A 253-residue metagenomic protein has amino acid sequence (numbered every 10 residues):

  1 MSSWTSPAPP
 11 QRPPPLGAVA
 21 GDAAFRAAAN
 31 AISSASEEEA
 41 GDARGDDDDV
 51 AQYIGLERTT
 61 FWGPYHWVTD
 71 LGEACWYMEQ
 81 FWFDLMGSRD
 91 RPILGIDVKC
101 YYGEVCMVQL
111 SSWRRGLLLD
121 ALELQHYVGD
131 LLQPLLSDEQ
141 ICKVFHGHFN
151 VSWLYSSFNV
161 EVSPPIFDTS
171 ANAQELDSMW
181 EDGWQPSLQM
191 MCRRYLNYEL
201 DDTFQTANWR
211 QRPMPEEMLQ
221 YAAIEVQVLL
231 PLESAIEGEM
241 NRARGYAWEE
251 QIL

Functional and structural regions predicted by a protein language model:
M1-L94, V98, V128, R244: N-terminal accessory regions of nucleic-acid-interacting proteins
Y65-E239: Conserved DEDDh/DEDDy metal-dependent 3′-5′ exonuclease domain
E239-L253: Acidic catalytic cores of enzymes that act on phosphate-bearing nucleotides/polynucleotides
